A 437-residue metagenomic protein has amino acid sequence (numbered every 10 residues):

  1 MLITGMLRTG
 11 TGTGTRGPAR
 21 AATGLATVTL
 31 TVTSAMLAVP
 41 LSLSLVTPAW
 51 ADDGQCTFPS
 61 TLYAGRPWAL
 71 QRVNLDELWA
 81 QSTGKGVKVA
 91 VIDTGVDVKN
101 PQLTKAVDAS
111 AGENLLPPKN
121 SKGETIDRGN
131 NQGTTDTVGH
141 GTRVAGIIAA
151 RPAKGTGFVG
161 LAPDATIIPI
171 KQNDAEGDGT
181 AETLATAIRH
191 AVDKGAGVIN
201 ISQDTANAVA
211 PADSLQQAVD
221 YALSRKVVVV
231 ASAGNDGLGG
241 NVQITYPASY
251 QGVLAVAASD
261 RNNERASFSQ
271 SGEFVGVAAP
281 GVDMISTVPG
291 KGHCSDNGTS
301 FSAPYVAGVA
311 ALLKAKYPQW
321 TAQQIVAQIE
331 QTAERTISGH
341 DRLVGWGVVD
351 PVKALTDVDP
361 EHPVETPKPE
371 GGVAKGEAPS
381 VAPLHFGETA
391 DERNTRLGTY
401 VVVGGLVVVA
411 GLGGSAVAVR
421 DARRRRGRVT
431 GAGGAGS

Functional and structural regions predicted by a protein language model:
M1-D52, V401-D421: Secretory targeting and sorting signals
D53-D164, D193: Active-site core segment of subtilase-fold serine proteases
D93, G157-A175, I199, T321-A333: Short helix-loop-beta-strand segments that form the rim/entrance of peptidase-like active sites
L116-I126, A258-S300: Catalytic-core environment of secreted peptidases
I147-I148, G281-V349: Hydrolase catalytic cores
Q172-Y246, G292-N297: Substrate-binding/access-modulating region of protease and related hydrolase catalytic domains
P318-L412, A432-A435: C-terminal subdomain of the subtilisin-like protease fold in secreted/lumenal serine endopeptidases
R424-S437: Cytoplasmic C-terminal tails of single-pass
